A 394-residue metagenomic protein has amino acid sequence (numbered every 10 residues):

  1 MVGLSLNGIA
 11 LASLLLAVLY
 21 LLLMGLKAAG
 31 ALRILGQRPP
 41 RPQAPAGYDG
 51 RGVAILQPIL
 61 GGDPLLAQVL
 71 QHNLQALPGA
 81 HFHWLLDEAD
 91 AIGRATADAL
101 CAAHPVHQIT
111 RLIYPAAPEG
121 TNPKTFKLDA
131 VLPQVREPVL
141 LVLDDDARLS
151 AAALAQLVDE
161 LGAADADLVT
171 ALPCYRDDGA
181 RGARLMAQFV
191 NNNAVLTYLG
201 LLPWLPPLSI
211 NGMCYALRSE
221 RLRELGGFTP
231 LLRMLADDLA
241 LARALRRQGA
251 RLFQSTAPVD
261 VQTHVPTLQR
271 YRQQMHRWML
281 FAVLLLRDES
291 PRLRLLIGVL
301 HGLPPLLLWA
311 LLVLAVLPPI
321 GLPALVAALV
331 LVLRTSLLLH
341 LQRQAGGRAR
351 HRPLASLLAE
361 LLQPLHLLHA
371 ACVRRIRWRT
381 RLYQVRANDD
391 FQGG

Functional and structural regions predicted by a protein language model:
M1-G47, L196, L338, Q342 (+1 more regions): N-terminal membrane-anchoring/stem segments of glycan-assembly enzymes
L26-G36, L296-R375: Membrane-embedded multi-pass helical conduit in multi-pass membrane proteins, especially envelope-biosynthetic
R51-A54, H81, A240: Cell-envelope/extracellular polymer assembly enzymes that use nucleotide-activated donors
Q71-H81: Short, acidic, metal-binding catalytic loop of nucleotide-sugar glycosyltransferases
P118-Q134: Glycine-rich, basic loop-to-helix element that forms the pyrophosphate-binding segment of sugar-nucleotide handling
L140: Short aromatic/hydrophobic "clamp" motif used to bind/position activated sugar donors
D145-E160: Acidic donor-binding/catalytic loop of UDP-sugar-dependent glycosyltransferases, especially processive GT2
L161-A194, E220-R223, F228-L293, N388: Catalytic donor/gating beta->alpha subdomain of glycosyltransferases that bind UDP-sugars
